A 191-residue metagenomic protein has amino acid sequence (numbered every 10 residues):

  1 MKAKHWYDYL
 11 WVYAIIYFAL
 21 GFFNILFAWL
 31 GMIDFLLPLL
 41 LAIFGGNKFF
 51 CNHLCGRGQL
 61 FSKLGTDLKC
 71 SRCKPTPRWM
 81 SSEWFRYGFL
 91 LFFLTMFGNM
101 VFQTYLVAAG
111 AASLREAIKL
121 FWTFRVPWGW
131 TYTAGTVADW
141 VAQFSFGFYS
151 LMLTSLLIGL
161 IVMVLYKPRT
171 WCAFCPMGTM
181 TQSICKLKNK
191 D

Functional and structural regions predicted by a protein language model:
M1-D191: Non-ligating segments of multi-cofactor redox enzymes
